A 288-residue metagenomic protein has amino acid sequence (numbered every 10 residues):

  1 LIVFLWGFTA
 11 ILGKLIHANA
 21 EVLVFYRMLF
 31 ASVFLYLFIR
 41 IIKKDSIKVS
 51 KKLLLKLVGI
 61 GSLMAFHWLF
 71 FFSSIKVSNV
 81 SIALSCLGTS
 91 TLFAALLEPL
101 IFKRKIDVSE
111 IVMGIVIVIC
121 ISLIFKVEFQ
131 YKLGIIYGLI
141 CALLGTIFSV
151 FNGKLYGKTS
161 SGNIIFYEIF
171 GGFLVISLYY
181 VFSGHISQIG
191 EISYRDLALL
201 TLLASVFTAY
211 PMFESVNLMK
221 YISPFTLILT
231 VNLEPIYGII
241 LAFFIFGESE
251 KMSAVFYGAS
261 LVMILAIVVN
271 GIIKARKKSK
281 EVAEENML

Functional and structural regions predicted by a protein language model:
L1, V22-F38, E110-V116, L133-Y137 (+3 more regions): Hydrophobic alpha-helical transmembrane segments of multi-pass integral membrane proteins, especially transporters
L1-F25, S62, F70, F129-K154 (+2 more regions): Glycine-/small-residue-enriched transmembrane alpha-helix faces in small-molecule transporters and effluxers
A18-F66, T91-A94, L144-F151, F166-G184 (+1 more regions): Transmembrane alpha-helices of multi-pass small-molecule transport proteins
Y26, A83-T89, N152-F173, T208-F244: Helix-helix packing/entry segments at the starts of transmembrane helices
M28, N232-L288: C-terminal-most transmembrane helix of multi-pass membrane proteins
L35, I39, V58, I106-F125 (+2 more regions): Hydrophobic transmembrane alpha-helices of multi-pass small-molecule transport proteins
I39, S90-V112, I236-F256: C-terminal transmembrane-helix exit sites in multi-pass transporters
I42-S81, L87, L123-I124, A204-I222: Specific transmembrane alpha-helical segments of multi-pass solute transporters/efflux pumps, especially DMT/EamA
